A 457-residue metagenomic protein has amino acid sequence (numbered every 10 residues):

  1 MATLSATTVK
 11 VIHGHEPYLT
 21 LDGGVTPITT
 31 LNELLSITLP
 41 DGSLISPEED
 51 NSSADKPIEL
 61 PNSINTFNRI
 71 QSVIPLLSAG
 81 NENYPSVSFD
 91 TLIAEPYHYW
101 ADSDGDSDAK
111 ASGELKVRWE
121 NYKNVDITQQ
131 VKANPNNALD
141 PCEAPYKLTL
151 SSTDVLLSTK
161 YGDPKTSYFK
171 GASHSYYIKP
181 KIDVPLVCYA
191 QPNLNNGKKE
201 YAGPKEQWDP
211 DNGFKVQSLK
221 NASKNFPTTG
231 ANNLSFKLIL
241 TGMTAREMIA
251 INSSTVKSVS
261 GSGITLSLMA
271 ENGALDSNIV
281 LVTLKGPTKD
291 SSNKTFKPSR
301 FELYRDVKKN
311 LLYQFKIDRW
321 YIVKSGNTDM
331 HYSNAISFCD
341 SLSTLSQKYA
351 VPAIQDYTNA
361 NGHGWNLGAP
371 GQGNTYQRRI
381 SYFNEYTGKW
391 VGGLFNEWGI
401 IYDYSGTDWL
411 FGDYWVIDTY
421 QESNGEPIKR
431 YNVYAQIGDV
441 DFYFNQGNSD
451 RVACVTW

Functional and structural regions predicted by a protein language model:
M1-S167: N-terminus-biased targeting/localization segments
T3-A6, N195-A350: Extracellular adhesion/carbohydrate-recognition regions
P47, Y97-Y99, N225-T228, K237 (+3 more regions): An exposed tryptophan-centered "aromatic clamp" motif
Q130-L234: Long, charge-dense tracts
A274-L275, V307-L311, S343-L345, G406-L410 (+2 more regions): Extracellular/periplasmic catalytic domains that process cell-envelope and extracellular macromolecules
F315-I317, K348-A353, Y414-I417, A453: Structural recognition of the beta-strand scaffold that forms the well-ordered cores of secreted hydrolase catalytic
C339-A369: Beta-edge loop/turn motif
P427-W457: Disulfide-stabilized extracellular recognition modules
